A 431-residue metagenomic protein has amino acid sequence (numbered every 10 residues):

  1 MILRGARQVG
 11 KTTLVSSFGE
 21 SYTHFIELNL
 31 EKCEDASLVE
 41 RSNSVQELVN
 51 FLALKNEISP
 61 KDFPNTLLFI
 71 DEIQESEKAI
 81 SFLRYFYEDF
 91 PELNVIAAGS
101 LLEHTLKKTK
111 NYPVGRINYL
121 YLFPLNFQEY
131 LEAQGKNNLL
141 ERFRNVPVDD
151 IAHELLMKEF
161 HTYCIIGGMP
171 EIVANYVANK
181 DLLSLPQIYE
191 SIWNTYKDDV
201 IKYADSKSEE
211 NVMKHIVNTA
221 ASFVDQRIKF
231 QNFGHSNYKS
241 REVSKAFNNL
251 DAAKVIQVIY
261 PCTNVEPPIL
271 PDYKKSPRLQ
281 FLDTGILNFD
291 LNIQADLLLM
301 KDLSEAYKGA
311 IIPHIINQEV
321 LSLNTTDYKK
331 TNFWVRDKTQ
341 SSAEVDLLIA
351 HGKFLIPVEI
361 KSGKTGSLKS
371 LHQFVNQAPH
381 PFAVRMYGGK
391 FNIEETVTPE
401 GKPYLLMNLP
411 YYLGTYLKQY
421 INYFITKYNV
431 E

Functional and structural regions predicted by a protein language model:
M1-I2, A6-Q8, S17-T23, D251-E431: A cross-kingdom feature that marks ATP-driven nucleic-acid transaction machinery
K11: Conserved lysine of the Walker
S21-A36: Conserved catalytic segments around the Walker B and adjacent sensor/switch elements of P-loop NTPase domains
K32-P64: Short glycine-rich substrate-engagement loop in P-loop NTPases that contacts/grips substrate
P60-A79: Conserved P-loop NTPase "ATPase switch" module shared by AAA+ and STAND
D89-K110: Sensor-1/coupling segment of RecA-like P-loop NTPase cores
E103-Y119, L131-K136: Short regulatory helix/loop adjacent to the ATP-binding pocket of P-loop NTPases
E132-P313, L321, N332-V335, Q340: Interdomain hinge/linker elements that couple catalytic modules in large macromolecular machines
